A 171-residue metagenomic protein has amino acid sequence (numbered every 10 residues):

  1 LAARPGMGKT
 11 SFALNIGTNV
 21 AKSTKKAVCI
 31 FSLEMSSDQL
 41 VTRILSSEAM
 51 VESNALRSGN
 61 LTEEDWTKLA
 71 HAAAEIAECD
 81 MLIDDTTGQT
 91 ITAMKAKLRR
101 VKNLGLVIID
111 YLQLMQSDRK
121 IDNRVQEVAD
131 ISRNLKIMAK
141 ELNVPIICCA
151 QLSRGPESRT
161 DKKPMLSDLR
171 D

Functional and structural regions predicted by a protein language model:
A2: Residues at the beta-strand->loop junction immediately N-terminal to the Walker
P5: The conserved Walker
K9-T10: Conserved lysine of the Walker
A13-N15, N19-N103, S117: Cytosolic-facing regulatory segments adjacent to core modules
L112: Conserved Walker B
Q116-N123: Conserved ATPase-coupling elements of RecA-like P-loop NTPase cores
Q126-D171: Phosphate-binding/switch region of NTP-binding enzymes
